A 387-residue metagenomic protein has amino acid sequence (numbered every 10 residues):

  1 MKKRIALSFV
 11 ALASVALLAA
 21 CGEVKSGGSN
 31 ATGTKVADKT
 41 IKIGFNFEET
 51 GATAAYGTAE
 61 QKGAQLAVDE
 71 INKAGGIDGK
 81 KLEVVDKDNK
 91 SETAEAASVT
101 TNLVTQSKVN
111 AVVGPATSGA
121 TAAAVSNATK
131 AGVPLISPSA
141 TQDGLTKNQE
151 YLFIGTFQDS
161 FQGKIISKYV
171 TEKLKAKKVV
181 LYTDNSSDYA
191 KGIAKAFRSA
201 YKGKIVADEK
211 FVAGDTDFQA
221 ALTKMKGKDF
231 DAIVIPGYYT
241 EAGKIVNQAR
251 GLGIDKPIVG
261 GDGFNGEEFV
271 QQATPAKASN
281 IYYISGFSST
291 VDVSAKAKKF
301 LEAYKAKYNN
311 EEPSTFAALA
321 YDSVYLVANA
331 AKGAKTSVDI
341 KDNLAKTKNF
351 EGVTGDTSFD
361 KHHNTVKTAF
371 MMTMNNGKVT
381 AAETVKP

Functional and structural regions predicted by a protein language model:
M1-K42, K73, K386-P387: Short, low-complexity disordered leader/linker segments with a strong preference for bacterial N-terminal type II
S29-A31, Y56-K62, A74-T146, F211-A213 (+1 more regions): Beta-alpha junction/loop-to-helix N-cap segments that form part of ligand/metal-binding clefts
G33-G63, K87-A94, A116-T117, Y182-K191 (+3 more regions): Extracytoplasmic "Venus flytrap"
L103, S107-A116, I136-P138, K178-T183 (+4 more regions): Periplasmic-binding protein-like
A128, A196-I284: Extracellular/periplasmic bilobed ligand-binding domains
L152-A213, A232: An alpha-beta-alpha
V246-L319, A381, V385-K386: Extracellular/periplasmic periplasmic-binding protein-like sensory domains
K307-S314, A328-K378: Segments of small-molecule ligand-sensing domains
